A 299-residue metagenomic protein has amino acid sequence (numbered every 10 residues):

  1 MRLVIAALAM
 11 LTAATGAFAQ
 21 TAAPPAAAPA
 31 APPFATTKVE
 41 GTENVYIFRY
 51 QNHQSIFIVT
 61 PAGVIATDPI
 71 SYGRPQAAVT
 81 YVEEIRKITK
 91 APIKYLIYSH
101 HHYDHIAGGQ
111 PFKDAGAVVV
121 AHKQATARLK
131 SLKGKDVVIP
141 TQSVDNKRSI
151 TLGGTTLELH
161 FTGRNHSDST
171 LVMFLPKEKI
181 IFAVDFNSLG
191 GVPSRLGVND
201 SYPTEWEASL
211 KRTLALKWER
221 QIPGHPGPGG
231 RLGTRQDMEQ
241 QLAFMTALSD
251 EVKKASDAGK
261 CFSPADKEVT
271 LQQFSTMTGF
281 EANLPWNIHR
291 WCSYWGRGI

Functional and structural regions predicted by a protein language model:
M1-V4, Q20: Positively charged n-region of N-terminal signal peptides that target proteins for export
I5-G16: Bacterial N-terminal signal peptides
Q20-T21, D257-I299: C-terminal regulatory/interaction regions
T37-I85, V172-L175, K179-D185: Conserved beta-strand hairpin/beta-sheet module of binuclear metal-dependent hydrolase folds, prominently
E40-G41, Q124-S169, P176-E178, A208-L210 (+1 more regions): Metallo-beta-lactamase
T67-I70, K94-H102, V120-Q124, T162 (+2 more regions): Active-site neighborhood of phospho(di)ester-bond hydrolases with catalytic His/Asp-centered motifs
E83-T151: Active-site HxH/HxHxD metal-binding segment of metal-dependent hydrolases
F174, I180, T204-P264: Divalent-metal (often Zn2+) His-rich catalytic cores of metallo-beta-lactamase-fold enzymes
